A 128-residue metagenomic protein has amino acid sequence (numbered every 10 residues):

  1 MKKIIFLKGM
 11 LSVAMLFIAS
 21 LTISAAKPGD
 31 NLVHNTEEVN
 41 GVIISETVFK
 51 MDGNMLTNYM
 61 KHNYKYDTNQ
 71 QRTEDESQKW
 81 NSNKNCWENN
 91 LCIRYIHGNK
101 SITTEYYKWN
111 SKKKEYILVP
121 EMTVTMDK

Functional and structural regions predicted by a protein language model:
M1-D30: Bacterial Sec-dependent N-terminal signal peptides
I23-K128: Buried hydrophobic residues that stabilize the cores of well-folded domains
